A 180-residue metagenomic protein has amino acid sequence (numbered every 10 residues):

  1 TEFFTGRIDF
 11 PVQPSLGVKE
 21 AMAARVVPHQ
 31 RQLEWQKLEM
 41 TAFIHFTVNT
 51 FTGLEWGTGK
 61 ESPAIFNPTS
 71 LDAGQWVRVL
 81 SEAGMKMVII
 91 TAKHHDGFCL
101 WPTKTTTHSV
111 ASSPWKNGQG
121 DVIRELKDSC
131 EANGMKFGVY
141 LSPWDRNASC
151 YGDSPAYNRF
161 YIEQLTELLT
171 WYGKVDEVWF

Functional and structural regions predicted by a protein language model:
T1-F180: Mature catalytic domains of secreted/periplasmic carbohydrate-active enzymes
